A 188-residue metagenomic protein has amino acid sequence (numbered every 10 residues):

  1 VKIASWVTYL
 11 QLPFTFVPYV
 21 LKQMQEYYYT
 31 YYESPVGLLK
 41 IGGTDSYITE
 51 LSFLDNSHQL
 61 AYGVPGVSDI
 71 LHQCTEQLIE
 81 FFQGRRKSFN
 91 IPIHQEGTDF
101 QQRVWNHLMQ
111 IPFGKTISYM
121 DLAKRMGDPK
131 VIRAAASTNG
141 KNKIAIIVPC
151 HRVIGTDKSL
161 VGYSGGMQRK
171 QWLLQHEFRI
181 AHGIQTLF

Functional and structural regions predicted by a protein language model:
K2-I3: Polybasic, lysine-rich low-complexity intrinsically disordered segments
Y9, F14-Y19: Aromatic (phenylalanine/tyrosine) cluster motif
Y19-K130, H176-F188: Basic nucleic-acid-binding alpha-helical/helix-turn surface characteristic of O6-alkylguanine DNA
R133-N142: Regulatory, non-catalytic segments
I146-V153: Short Lys/Arg-enriched helix C-cap and helix-to-coil transition segments that create basic nucleic-acid-contact patches
T156-F188: …primarily DNA-binding HTH/wHTH and HhH modules…
